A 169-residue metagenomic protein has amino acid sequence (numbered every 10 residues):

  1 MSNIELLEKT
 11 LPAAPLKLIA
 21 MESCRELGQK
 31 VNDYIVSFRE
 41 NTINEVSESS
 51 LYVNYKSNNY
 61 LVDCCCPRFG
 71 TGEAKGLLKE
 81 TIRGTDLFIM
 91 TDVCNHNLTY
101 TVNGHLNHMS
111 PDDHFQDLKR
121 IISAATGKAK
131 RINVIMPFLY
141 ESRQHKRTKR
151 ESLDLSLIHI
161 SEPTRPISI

Functional and structural regions predicted by a protein language model:
L11-E22, L87-M90: Short hydrophobic beta-strand segments
C24-V31: Short N-terminal binding/cap micro-motifs at the start of the first secondary-structure element
E48-L98, F115-K119: Active-site-flanking structural segment that lines cofactor/substrate pockets
V62-G72, N103-T126, T148-L157: Glycine-rich anion/phosphate-binding loops
N97-L98, S142-K146: A short acidic, helix-capping loop that chelates divalent metal ions and anchors anionic groups
F138-Y140: Active-site-proximal loop/turn and secondary-structure-junction residues that shape catalytic pockets, frequently
I158-I169: Single conserved hydrophobic/aromatic residue that forms the stacking wall/gate of nucleotide- or nucleobase-binding
